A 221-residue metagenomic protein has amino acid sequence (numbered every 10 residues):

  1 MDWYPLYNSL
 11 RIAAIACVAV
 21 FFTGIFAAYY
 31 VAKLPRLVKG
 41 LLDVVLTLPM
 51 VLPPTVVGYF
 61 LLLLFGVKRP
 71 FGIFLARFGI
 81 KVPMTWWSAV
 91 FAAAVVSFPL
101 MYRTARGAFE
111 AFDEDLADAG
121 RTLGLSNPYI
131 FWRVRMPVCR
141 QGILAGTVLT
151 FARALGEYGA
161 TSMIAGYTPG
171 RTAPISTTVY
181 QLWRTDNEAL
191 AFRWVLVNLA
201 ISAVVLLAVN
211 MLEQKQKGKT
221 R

Functional and structural regions predicted by a protein language model:
M1-V18, K33-L34, V38-K39, L75 (+1 more regions): Periplasmic/extracellular loop-to-transmembrane helix junction in inner-membrane transport proteins
M1-Y4, M163-A203, L207: Interhelical loop and adjacent transmembrane-helix boundary motif in polytopic membrane transport permeases
I15-L46, Y59-L61, A108-E110, D115-L116 (+4 more regions): Transmembrane-helix boundary motif in ABC transporter permease subunits
V18, Y102-A105, F109, D113 (+1 more regions): Transmembrane alpha-helices
V38, P99, R106-A117, R121-T122 (+2 more regions): C-terminal transmembrane helix and the adjacent membrane-cytosol boundary/short C-terminal tail of inner/organellar
L52-G58: Transmembrane alpha-helices and adjacent helix-loop boundaries
G58-A94, A165-T168: Membrane-interfacial helix termini and adjacent extracytoplasmic/periplasmic loops of multi-pass transporters
G66-V67, I143-Q181: Non-cytoplasmic
